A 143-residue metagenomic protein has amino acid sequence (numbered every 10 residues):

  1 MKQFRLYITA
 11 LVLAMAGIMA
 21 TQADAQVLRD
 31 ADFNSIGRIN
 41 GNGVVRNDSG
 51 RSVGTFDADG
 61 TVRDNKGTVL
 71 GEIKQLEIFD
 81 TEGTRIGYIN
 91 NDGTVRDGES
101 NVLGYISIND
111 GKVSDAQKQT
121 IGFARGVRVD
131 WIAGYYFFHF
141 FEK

Functional and structural regions predicted by a protein language model:
K2-S52, A58-G60, T68-V69, Q75-L76 (+1 more regions): Long terminal segments
